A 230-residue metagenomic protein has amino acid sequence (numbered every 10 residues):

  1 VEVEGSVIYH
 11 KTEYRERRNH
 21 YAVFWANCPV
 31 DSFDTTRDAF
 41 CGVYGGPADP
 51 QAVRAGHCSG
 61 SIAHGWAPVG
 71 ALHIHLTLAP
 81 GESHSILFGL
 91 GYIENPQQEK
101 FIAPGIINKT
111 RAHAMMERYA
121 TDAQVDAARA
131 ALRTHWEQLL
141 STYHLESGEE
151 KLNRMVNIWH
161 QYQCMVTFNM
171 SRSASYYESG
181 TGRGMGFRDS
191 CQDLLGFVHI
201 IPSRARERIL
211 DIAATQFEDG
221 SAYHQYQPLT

Functional and structural regions predicted by a protein language model:
V1-P80, E149-V156, H160, C164: Trp/Gly-enriched beta-strand surface patches
R15-E16, A22-V23, Q97-E99, P104-I106 (+2 more regions): Alpha-helix boundary/interfacial micro-motifs
C28-D34, T134-Q138, C191-Q192: Short N-terminal helix-initiation segments at or just after the protein's N-terminus
C58-I62, A127-R129, G180-T181: Short secondary-structure boundary micro-motifs
A63-P68, E82, E137-T230: Substrate-binding groove/exosite segments of carbohydrate-active enzymes
L76-E94: Short Pro-Gly-centered flexible turn/kink motifs
G91-E149: Terminal connector regions
